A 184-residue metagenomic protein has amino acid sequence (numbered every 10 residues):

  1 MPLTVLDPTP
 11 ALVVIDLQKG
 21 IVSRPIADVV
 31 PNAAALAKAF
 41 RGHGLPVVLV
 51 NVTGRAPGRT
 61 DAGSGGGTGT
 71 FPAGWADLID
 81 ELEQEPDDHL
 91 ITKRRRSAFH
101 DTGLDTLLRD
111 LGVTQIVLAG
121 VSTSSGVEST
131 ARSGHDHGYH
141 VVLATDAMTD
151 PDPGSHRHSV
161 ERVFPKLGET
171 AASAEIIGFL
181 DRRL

Functional and structural regions predicted by a protein language model:
M1-E85, H89, L180-L184: Active-site acidic carboxylates
G42-L45, G112, G138: Glycine-centered short loops/turns at secondary-structure junctions
I79-V121: Internal catalytic-core helix/loop-beta-alpha segment that presents or stabilizes conserved functional determinants
V117-G120, Y139-P153: A short glycine-rich beta-strand->turn/loop micro-motif centered on a GG-aromatic cluster
V127-H137: Short Gly/Thr/Asp-enriched flexible loops that form oxyanion-binding sites at enzyme active sites
D152-P165: Active-site-proximal loop->helix
L167-L184: A charged, well-structured terminal subsegment
